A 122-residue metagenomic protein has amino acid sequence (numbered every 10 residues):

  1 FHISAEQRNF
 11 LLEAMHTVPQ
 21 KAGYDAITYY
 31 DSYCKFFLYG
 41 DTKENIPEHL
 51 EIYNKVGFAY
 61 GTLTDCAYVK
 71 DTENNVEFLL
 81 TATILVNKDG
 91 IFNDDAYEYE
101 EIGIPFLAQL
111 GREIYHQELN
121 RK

Functional and structural regions predicted by a protein language model:
F1-K122: Structured C-terminal helix/loop/strand segments within mature extracytoplasmic catalytic/sensor domains
